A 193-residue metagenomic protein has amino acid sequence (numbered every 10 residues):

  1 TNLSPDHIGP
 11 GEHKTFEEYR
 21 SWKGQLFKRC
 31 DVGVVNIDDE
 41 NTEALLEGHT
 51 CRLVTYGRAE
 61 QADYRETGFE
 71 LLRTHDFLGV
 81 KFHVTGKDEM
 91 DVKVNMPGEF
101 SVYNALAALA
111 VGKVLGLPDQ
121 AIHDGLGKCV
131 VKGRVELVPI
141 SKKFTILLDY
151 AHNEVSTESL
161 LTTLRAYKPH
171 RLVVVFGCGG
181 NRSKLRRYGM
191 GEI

Functional and structural regions predicted by a protein language model:
T1, Y19, V34, L53 (+4 more regions): Residue-level signal for inorganic ion chemistry
T1-G48, T157-E158, R182: Flexible active-site lid/hinge loop adjacent to a nucleotide/diphosphate and Mg2+-phosphate binding pocket
T1-P10, E43-D91, D124, V131-V138: Extended acidic/charged loop-beta regions that coordinate divalent cations and stabilize anionic phosphate/carboxylate
N2-L3, N36-D38, Y56-R58, V111 (+2 more regions): Fold-independent oxyanion-binding glycine-rich loops and adjacent beta-strand/coil segments at enzyme active sites
I8, H13, S21, Q61 (+6 more regions): Short capping/connector residues at structural and topological boundaries
E17, C51-R52, M190-I193: Short, hinge-like loop/turn segments at secondary-structure boundaries
D31-V32, T50, V131, P169: Generic structural signal for secondary-structure transition and capping sites
F82-I193: Nucleotide phosphate-binding/pyrophosphate-handling subdomain across enzymes that bind or process nucleotide phosphates
